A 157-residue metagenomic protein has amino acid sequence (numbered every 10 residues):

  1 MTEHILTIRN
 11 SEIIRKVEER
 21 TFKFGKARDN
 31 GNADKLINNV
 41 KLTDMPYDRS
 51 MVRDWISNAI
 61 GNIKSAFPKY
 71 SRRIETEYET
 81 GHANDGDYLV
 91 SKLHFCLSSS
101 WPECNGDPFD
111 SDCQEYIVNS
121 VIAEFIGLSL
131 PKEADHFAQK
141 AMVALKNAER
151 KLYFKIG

Functional and structural regions predicted by a protein language model:
M1-S91, C96, W101-G106, E133 (+1 more regions): Conserved short "hinge" loops at termini or chain/domain junctions
G61, E115-G127: Short, hydrophobic/amphipathic alpha-helical patches that form generic packing surfaces within helical domains
D107-Y116: Structural motif
F125-D135: Short helix-capping/linker segments at secondary-structure and domain boundaries
